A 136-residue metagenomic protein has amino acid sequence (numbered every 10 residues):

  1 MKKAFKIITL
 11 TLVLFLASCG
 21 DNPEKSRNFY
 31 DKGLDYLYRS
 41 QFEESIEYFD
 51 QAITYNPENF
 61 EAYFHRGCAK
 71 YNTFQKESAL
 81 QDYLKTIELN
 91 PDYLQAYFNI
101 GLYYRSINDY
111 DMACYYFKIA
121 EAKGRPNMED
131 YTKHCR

Functional and structural regions predicted by a protein language model:
L16-S18: C-terminal motif of bacterial Sec signal peptides marking the signal peptidase cleavage site
K25-R27, F60-E61, L94-Q95, N127-E129: Helix-start (N-cap) detector for alpha-helical repeat units in TPR-like alpha-solenoids, especially tetratricopeptide
Y30, L37, F64, K70-Y71 (+1 more regions): Position-specific recognition of the canonical hydrophobic site in helix A of tetratricopeptide repeat
D31, H65, N99, Y131-H134: Canonical tetratricopeptide repeat
Q51-T54, L84-E88, I119-A122: Conserved structural position within tetratricopeptide repeats
D111-R136: Terminal, low-structured helical/coil segments at or just beyond the last alpha-helical repeat
